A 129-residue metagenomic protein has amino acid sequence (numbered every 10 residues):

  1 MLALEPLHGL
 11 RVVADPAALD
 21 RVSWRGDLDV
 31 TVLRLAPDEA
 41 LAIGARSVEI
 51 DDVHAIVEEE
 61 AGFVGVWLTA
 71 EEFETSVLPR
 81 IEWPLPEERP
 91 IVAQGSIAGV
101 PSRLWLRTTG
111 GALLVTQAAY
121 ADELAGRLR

Functional and structural regions predicted by a protein language model:
M1-R129: Basic, glycine/lysine-rich polyanion-binding surfaces/domains
